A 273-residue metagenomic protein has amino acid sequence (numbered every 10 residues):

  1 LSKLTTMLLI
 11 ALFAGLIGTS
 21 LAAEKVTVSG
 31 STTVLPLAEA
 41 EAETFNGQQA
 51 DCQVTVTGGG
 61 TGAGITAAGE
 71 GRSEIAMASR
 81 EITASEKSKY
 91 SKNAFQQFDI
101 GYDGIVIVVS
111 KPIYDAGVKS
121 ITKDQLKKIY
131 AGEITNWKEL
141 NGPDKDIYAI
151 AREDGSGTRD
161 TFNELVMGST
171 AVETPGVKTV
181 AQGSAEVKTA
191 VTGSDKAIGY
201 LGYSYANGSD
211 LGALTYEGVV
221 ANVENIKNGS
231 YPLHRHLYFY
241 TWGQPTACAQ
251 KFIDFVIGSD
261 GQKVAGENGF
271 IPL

Functional and structural regions predicted by a protein language model:
L1-L8: Bacterial N-terminal signal peptides that target proteins for export
F13-A22: Sec/Tat signal peptide C-region and signal peptidase I cleavage site
A22-L273: Exported/periplasmic ABC-transporter solute-binding proteins
